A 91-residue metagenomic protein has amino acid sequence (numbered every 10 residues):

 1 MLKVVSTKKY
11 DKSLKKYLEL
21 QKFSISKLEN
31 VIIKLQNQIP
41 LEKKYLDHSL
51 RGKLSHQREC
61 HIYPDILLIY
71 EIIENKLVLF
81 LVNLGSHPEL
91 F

Functional and structural regions predicted by a protein language model:
M1-P64, I73-L79, P88-F91: Basic, Lys/Arg-enriched alpha-helical interface segments
L81-N83: Catalytic Cys-His active-site segments of thiol-dependent hydrolases/isopeptidases
